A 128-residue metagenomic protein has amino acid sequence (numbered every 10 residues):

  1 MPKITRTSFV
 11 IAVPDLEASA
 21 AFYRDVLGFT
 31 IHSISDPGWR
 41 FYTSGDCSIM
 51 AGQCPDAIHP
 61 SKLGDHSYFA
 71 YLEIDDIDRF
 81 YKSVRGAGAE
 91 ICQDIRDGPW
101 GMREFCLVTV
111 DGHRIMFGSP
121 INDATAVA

Functional and structural regions predicted by a protein language model:
M1-A20, Y68-L72, S119-A128: N-terminal beta-strand motif that seeds the catalytic metal site of vicinal oxygen chelate
V10-I49: Core segments of cupin and vicinal oxygen chelate
D15-E17, A70-R114: Vicinal oxygen chelate
Y42-D46, L107-V110, P120: Active-site beta-strand termini and strand-to-loop segments that position acidic
C47-A51, G112-R114: Short, charged/polar, Gly/Pro-enriched secondary-structure boundary elements
G52, P99, C106, F117-A124: Short beta->alpha transition motifs characteristic of CBS
